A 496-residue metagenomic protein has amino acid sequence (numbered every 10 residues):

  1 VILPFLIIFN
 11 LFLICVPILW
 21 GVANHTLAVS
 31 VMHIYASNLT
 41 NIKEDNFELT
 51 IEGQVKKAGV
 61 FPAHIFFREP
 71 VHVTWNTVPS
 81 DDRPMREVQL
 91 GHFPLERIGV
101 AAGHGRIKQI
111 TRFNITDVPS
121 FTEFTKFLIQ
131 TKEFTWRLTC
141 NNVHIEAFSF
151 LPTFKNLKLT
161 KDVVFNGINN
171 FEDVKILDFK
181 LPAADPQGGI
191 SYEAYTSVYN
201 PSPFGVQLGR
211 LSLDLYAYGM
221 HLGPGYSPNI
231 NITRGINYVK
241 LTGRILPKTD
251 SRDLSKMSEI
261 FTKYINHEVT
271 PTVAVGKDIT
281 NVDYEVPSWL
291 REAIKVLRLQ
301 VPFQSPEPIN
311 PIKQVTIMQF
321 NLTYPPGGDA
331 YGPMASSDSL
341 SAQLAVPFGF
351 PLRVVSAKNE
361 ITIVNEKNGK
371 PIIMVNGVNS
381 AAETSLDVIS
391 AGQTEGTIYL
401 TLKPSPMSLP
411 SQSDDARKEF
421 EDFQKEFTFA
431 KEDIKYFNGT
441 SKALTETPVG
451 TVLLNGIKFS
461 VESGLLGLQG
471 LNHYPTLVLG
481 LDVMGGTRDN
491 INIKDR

Functional and structural regions predicted by a protein language model:
V1-R496: Extracellular/lumenal and peripheral-membrane lipid-interaction modules
